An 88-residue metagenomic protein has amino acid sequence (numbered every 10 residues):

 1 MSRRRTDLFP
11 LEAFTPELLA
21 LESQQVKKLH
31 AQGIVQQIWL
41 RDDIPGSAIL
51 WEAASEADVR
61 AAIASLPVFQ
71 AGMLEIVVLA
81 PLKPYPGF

Functional and structural regions predicted by a protein language model:
M1-F88: Conserved, structured core segments of small domains
